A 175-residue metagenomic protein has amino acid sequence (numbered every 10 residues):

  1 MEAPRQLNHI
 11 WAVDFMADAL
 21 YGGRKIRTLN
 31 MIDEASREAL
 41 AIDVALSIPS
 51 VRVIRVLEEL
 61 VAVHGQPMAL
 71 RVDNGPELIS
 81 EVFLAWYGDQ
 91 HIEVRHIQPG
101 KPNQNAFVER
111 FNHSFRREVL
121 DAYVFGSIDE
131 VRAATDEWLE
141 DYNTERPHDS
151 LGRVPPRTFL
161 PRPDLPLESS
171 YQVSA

Functional and structural regions predicted by a protein language model:
M1-I10, K101-P102, P155-L165: Basic, flexible linker segments flanking DNA-binding modules in nucleic acid-interacting mobile-element proteins
M1-I32, E38, V51-V56, V63-M68 (+1 more regions): Mobile-element integrase/transposase regions, centering on the N-terminal DNA-binding/Zn-coordinating module
D14, M31, R37, L57 (+8 more regions): Mobile genetic element proteins and their domesticated derivatives, centered on retroelements and DNA transposons
A17, S36, L46, P76: Short, glycine/acidic-enriched loop or turn micro-motifs at the edges of active sites
V72-A85, V94-R117, S127-D136, T158-F159: RNase H-like two-metal-ion nuclease catalytic core shared by retroviral integrases and related mobile-element nucleases
Q90-I92, S114-A175: C-terminal domain-tail junction helix/linker
